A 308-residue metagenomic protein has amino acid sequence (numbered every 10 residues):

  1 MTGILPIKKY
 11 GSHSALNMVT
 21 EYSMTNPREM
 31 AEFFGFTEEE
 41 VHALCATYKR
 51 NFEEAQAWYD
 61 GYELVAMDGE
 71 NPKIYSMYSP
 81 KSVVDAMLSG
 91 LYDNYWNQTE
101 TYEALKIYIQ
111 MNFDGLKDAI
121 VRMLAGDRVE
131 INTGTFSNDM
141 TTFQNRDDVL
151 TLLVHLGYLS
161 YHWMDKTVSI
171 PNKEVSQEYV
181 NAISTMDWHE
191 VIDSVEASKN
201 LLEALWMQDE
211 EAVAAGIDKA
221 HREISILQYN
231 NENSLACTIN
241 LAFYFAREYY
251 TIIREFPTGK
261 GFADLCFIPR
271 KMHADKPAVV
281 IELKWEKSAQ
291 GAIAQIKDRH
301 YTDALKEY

Functional and structural regions predicted by a protein language model:
M1-N233, A246-Y249: Phosphate-binding site recognition
G3, W163, N172, R254-T258 (+2 more regions): Active-site proximal loops enriched in glycine and acidic residues that flank catalytic Cys/His/Asp and coordinate
S14-N17, M164-T167, R254-F256, I281 (+1 more regions): Composition- and surface-driven signal marking solvent-exposed, interaction-prone regions in large proteins
H221, S225, F243, R247 (+2 more regions): Structural motif corresponding to the C-terminal cap of alpha-helices
N233, C237, L241, A263-L265 (+1 more regions): Feature representing long, continuous alpha-helical segments
I239, A263-F267, K276-W285, R299: Conserved catalytic cores of phosphodiester-cleaving nucleases, focusing on short active-site segments
A246-A274: Active-site metal-binding core of divalent-cation-utilizing nuclease and nuclease-like domains
A278, W285-Y308: Catalytic cores of nucleic-acid endonucleases
